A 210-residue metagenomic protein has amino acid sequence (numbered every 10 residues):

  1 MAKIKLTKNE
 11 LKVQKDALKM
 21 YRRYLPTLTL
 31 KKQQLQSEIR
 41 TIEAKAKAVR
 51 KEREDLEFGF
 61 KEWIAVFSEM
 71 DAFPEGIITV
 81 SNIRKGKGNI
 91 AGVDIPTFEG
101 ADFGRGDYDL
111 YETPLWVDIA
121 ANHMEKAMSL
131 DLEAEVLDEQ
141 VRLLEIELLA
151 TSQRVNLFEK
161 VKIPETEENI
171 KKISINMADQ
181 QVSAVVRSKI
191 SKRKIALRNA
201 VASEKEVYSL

Functional and structural regions predicted by a protein language model:
M1-L210: Charge-rich amphipathic alpha-helical interaction elements
